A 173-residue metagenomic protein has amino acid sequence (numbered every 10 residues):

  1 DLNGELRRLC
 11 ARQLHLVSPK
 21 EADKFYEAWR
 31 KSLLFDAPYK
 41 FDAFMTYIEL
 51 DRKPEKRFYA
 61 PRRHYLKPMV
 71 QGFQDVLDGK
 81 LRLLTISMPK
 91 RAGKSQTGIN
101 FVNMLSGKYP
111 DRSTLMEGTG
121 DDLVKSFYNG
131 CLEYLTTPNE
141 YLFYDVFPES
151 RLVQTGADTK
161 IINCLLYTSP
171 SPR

Functional and structural regions predicted by a protein language model:
D1-L81: N-terminal accessory segments
D78, K108, L152-Q154, C164: A generic structural signal for short, solvent-exposed coil/turn residues that cap or connect secondary-structure
L84: Conserved beta-strand position immediately N-terminal to the Walker
S87, K94-E140: Conserved P-loop
M88, I162-N163: Hydrophobic side chains in beta-strands
N139-I162: Short mixed-charge
Y167-P172: Conserved small/polar residues in nucleotide/adenosyl-binding loops
